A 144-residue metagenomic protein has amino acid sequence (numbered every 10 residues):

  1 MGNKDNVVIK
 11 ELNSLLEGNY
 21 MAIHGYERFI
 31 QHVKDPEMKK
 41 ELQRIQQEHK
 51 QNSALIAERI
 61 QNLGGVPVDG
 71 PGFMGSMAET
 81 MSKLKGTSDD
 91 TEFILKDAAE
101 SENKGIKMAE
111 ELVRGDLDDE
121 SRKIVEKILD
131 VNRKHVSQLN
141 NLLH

Functional and structural regions predicted by a protein language model:
M1-G2, H144: Absolute protein N-terminus
G2-V33, E92-D116: Alpha-helical bundle segments that constitute or directly flank the non-heme di-iron/ferroxidase center
V7-L15, P36-A54, T91-L95, E120-V131: Alpha-helical scaffold segments that form or flank carboxylate-/histidine-based iron centers
L16, V33, K50, G64-P67 (+2 more regions): Residues at alpha-helix boundaries and short interhelical turns
P36-F73, H135-L143: Conserved alpha-helical segments that form or flank metal/cofactor-binding pockets of metalloenzymes
L55-K96, E100-K107: Carboxylate-rich helix-loop segments that flank metal/cofactor sites and access channels in metalloenzymes
S101-H144: Preference for long, well-ordered alpha-helical segments
